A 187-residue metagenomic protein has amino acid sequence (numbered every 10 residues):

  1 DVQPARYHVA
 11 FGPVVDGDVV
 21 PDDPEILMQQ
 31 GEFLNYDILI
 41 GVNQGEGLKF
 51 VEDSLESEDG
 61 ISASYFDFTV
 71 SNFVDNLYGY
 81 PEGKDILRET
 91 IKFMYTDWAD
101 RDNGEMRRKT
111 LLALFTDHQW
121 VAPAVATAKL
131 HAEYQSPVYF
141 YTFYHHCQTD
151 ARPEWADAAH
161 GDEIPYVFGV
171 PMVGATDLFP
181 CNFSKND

Functional and structural regions predicted by a protein language model:
D1-N186: Substrate-gating cap/lid region and adjacent catalytic-acid/histidine neighborhood within extracellular/lumenal
